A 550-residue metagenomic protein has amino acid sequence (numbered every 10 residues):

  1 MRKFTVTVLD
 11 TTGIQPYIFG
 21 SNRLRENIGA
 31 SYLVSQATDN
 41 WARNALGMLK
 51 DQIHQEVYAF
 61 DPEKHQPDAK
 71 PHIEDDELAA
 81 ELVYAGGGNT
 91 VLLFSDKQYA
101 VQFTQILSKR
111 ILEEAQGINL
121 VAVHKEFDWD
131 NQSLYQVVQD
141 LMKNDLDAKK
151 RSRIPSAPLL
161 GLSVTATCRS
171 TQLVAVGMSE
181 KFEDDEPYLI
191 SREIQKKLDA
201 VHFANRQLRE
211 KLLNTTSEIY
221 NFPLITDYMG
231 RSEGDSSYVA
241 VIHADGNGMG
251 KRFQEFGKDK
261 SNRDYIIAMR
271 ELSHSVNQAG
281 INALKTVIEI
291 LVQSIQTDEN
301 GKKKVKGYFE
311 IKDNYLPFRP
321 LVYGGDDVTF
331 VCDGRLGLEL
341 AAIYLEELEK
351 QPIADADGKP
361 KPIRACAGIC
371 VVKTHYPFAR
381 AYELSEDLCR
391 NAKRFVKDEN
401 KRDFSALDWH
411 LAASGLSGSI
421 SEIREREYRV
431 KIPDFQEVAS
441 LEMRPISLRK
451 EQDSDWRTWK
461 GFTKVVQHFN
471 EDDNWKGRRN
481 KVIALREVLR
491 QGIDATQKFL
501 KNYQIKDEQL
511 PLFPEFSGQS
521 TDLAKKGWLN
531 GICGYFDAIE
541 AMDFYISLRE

Functional and structural regions predicted by a protein language model:
M1-E550: Regulatory and interdomain segments flanking nucleotide-handling catalytic cores in signaling/defense enzymes
